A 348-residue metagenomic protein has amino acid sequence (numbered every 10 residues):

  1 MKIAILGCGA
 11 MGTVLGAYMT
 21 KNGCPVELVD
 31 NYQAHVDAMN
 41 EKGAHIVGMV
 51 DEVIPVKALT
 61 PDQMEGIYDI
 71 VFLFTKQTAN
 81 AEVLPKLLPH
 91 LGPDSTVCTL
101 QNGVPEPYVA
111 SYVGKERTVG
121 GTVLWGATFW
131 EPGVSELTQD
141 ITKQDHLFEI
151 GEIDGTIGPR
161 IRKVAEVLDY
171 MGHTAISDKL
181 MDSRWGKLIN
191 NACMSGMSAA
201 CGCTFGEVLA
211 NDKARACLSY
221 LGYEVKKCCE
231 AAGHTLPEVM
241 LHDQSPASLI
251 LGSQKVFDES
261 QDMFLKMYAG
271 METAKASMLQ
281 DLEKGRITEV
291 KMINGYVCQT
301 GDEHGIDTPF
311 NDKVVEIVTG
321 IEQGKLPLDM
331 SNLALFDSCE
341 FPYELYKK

Functional and structural regions predicted by a protein language model:
M1, D69, H146: Nucleotide donor/acceptor-binding cores
M1-D51: NAD(P)+-binding Rossmann beta1-loop-alpha1 motif at the extreme N-terminus of oxidoreductases
T20, N40, L168-D169, E230 (+1 more regions): Anion (oxyanion) recognition and catalysis
A34, T78, V104, P159 (+6 more regions): Conserved active-site and cofactor/substrate-binding residues in soluble primary-metabolism enzymes
E52-E136: Rossmann-like NAD(P)(H) cofactor-binding subdomain of soluble oxidoreductases
H90, Y112-R117, V134-H242: Internal alpha-helical scaffold of NAD(P)-dependent oxidoreductase catalytic cores
S219-K348: NAD(P)-dependent Rossmann-like dehydrogenase/reductase catalytic/cofactor-binding core
